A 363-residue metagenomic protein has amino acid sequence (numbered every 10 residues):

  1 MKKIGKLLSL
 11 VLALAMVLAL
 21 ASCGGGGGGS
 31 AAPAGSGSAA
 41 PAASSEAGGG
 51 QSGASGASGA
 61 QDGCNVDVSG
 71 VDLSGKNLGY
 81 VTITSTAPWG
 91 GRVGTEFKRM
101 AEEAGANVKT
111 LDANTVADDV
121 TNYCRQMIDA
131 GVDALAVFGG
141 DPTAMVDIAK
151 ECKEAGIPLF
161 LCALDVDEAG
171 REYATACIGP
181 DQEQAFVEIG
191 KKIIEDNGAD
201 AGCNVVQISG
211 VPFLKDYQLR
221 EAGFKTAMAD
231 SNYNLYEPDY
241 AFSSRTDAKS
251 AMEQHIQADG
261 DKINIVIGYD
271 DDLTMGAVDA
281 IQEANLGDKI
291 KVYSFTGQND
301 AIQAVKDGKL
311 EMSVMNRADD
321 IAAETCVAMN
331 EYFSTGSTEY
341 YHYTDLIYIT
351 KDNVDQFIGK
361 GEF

Functional and structural regions predicted by a protein language model:
L18-S22: C-terminal motif of bacterial Sec signal peptides marking the signal peptidase cleavage site
G24-G27: Bacterial signal peptide processing site
A54-K76, I208, P212, D216 (+2 more regions): Hinge/cleft segment of the Venus flytrap/periplasmic-binding protein
A57-A104, V108-Q126, A130-V132, F138-P142 (+3 more regions): Extracytoplasmic "Venus flytrap"
G63-N65, V71-D72, V120, A176-C203 (+3 more regions): Hydrophobic alpha-helical segments within soluble ligand-binding/sensing domains
W89-E103, A185-I189, K215-N234, D247 (+3 more regions): Short, solvent-exposed amphipathic alpha-helices that sit in or adjacent to ligand/effector-binding or catalytic
D129, A134-E154, F224, A241-Q303: Hydrophobic alpha-helical
T143, D147-Q184, N204, T296-K306 (+3 more regions): Flexible loop/hinge segments that line or gate small-molecule binding clefts
